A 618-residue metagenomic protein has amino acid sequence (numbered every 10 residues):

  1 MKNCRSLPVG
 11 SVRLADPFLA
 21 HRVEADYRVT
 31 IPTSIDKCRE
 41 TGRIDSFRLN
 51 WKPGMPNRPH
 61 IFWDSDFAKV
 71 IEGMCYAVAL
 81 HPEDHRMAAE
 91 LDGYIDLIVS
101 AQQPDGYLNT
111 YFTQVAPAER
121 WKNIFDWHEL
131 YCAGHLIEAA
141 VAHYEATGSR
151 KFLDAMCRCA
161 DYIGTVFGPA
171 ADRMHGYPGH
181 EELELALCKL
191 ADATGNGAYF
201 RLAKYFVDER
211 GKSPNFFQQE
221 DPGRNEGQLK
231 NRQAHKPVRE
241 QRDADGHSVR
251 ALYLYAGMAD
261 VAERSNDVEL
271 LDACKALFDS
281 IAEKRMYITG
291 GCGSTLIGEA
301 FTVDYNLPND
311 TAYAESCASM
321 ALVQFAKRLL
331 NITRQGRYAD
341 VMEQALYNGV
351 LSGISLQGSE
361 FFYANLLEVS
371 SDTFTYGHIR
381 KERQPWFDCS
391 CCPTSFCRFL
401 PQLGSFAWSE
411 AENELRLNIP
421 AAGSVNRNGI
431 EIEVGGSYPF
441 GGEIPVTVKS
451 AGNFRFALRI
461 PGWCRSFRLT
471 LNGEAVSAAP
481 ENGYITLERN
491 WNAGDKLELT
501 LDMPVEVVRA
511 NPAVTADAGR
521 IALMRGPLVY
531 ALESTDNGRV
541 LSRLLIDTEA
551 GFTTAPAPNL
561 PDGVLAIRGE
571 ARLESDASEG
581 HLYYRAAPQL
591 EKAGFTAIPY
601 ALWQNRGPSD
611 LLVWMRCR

Functional and structural regions predicted by a protein language model:
M1-D66, D92-F112: Low-complexity, Ser/Thr/Pro/Gly-enriched N-terminal "stalk/linker" regions
K2-C4, N50-F67, E83, E119-C132 (+5 more regions): Solvent-exposed loop and edge beta-strand segments that line ligand/cofactor-binding and catalytic clefts
S11, P17-H21, I71-H85, G134-S149 (+7 more regions): Well-ordered alpha-helical scaffold segments within catalytic/enzyme domains
R48-W51, M55-H60, V78-G223, Q228-Q233: Extended ligand-binding groove/face enriched in aromatic
E263-K284, L307-S359: Catalytic-core region of carbohydrate-active enzymes that cleave or remodel glycosidic bonds
C274, G336, D340-N348, G353-T447 (+3 more regions): C-terminal beta-rich recognition modules with glycine/proline-rich loops and embedded aromatic residues
A451-L471: Beta-strand-rich binding/interaction modules
A475-E481: Short beta-strand segments within Ig-like beta-sandwich modules, predominantly Fibronectin type-III
